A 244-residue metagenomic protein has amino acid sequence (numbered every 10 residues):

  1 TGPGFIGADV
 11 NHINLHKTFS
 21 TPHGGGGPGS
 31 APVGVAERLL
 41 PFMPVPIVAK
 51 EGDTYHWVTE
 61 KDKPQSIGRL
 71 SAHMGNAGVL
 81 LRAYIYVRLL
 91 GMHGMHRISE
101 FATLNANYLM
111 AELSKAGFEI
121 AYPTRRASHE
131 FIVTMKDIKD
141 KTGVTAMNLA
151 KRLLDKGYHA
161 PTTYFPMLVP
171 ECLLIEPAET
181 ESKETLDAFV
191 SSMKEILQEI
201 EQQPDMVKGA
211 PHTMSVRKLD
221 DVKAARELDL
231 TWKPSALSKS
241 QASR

Functional and structural regions predicted by a protein language model:
T1-Y55, Q65, G143-V144, E171: Conserved PLP-enzyme active-site core in the AAT-like
L15-H16, S20, L80, G91 (+1 more regions): Hydrophobic alpha-helical segments and their boundary regions
G27, G75-R82, A127: Catalytic-loop motifs flanking and including active-site residues across diverse enzymes
E51, V58-M74, V87-R244: Non-catalytic terminal extensions of PLP-dependent enzymes
